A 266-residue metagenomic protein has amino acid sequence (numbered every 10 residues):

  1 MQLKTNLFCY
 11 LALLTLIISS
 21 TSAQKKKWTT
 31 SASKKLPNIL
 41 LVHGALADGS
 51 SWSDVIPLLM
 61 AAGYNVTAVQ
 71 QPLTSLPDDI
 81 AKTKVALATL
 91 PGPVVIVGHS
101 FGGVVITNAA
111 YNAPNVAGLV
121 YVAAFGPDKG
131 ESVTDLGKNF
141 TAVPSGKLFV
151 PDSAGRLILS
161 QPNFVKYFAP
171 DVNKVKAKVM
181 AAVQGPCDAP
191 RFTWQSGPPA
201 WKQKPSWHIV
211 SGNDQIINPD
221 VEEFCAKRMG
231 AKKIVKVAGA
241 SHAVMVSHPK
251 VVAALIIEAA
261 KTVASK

Functional and structural regions predicted by a protein language model:
K34-L76: Conserved HGGG/HGGXW glycine-rich cap/lid loop of the alpha/beta-hydrolase fold
P37, W201-S206, M229-K232: Short, proline-enriched alpha-helix->beta-strand connector loops that line the catalytic pocket of alpha/beta-hydrolase
D78-V94: Conserved acidic catalytic loop of the alpha/beta-hydrolase fold
V97-G98, G102, I106: Gly/Ala-rich beta-loop-alpha elbow adjacent to hydrolase catalytic centers
N115-V116, V120-Q161, D188-R191: Flexible "cap/lid" loop of the alpha/beta hydrolase fold
V179-A200: Active-site nucleophile elbow and catalytic-triad environment of alpha/beta-hydrolase enzymes
H208-V210: Short beta-strand/loop motif that positions the catalytic acidic residue of the alpha/beta-hydrolase fold
G212-G239, V246, E258: Conserved loop-alpha-helix segment in the C-terminal half of the alpha/beta-hydrolase fold that carries the catalytic
